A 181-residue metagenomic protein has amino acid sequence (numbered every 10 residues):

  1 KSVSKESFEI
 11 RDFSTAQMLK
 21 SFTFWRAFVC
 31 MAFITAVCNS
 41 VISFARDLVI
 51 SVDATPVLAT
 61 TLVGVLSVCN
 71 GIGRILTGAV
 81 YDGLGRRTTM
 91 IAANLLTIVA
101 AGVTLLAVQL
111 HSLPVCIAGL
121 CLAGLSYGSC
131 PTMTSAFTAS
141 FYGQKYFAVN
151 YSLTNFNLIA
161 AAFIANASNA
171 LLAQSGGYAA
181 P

Functional and structural regions predicted by a protein language model:
A16-A79, A165-N169: Extracytoplasmic gate region of multi-pass secondary transporters
A32, G64-V68, L95, C121 (+1 more regions): Transmembrane alpha-helical cores of Major Facilitator Superfamily
A32, P114-S129: Hydrophobic core of transmembrane alpha-helices in multi-pass small-molecule transporters, especially MFS/SLC-type
A45, S129-Y142: Intracellular juxtamembrane helix-capping segments at the cytosolic ends of symmetry-related transmembrane helices
A54-V63, S112, C116, F147 (+1 more regions): Juxtamembrane helix-start elements in MFS-like secondary transporters
D82-L95: Cytoplasmic membrane-interface "Motif A"-like loop-to-helix N-cap segments of 12-TM Major Facilitator Superfamily
L96-Q109: C-terminal ends and interior cores of transmembrane alpha-helices in multi-pass membrane transporters/permeases
L171-P181: A membrane-interface helix-boundary motif in multi-pass transporters
